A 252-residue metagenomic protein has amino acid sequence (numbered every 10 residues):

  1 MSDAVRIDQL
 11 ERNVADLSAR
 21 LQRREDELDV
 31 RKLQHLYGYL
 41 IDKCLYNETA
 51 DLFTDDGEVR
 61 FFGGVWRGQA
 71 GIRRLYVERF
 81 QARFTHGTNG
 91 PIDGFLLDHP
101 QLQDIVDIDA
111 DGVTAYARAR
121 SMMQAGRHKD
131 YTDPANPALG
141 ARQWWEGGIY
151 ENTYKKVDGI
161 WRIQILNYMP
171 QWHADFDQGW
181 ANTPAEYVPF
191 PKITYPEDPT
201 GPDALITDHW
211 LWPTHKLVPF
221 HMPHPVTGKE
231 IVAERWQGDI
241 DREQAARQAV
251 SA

Functional and structural regions predicted by a protein language model:
S2-E27, A138-A141, V157-A252: Terminal "cap-and-tail" regions of soluble proteins that handle hydrophobic small molecules
D26-D42: Short, aromatic-enriched amphipathic alpha-helices that serve as compact interaction elements
L28, F95-L97, Q143-W145: Transmembrane beta-barrel outer-membrane domains
Y37, Y46, R118-R120, W145 (+3 more regions): Tryptophan-centric aromatic hotspots in well-structured domains and transmembrane helices
Y46-R127: A solvent-exposed, acidic/Ser-Thr-rich amphipathic alpha-helical stretch
Q101-V106, I149-K155: Hydrophobic/aromatic beta-strand elements that line small-molecule binding cavities or substrate pockets in beta-rich
G112-Y116, W145, K156-I163: Coil-to-beta-strand transition motifs
Q124-A135, G140-Q143, W172-A174: Short, cysteine-centered beta-strand-loop-beta hairpins and adjacent loop/turn segments enriched in charged/polar
